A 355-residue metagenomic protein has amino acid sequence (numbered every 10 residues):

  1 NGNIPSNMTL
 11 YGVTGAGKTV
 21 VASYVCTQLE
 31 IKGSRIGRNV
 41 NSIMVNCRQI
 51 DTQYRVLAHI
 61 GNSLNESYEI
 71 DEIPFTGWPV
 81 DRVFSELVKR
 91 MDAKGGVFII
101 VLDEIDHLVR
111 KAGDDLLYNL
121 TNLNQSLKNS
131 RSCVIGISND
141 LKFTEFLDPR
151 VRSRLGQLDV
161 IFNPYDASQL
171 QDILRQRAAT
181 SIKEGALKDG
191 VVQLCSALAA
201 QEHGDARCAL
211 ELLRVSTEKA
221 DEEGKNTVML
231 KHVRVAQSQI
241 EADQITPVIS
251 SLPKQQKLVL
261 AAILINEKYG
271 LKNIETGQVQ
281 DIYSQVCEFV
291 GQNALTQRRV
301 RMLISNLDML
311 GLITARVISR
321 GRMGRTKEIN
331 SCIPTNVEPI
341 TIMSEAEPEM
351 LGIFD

Functional and structural regions predicted by a protein language model:
N1-S6, Q28-I31: A short, basic N-terminal segment
G2-P5, A22, N39, Q49-I173 (+5 more regions): Mid-core helix/loop region of P-loop NTP-binding domains shared across ATPases and GTPases
M8-L10: Hydrophobic anchor at the beta1->P-loop junction of P-loop NTPases
V13-V40: P-loop NTPase Walker A phosphate-binding motif
G156-L158, Q237-V248: Short, Lys/Arg-enriched N-terminal segment that forms or immediately precedes the first helix of a structured domain
K219-A242: Conserved C-terminal helix/linker of AAA+ ATPases
A242-N273: Short alpha-helical segments that sit at the start of domains
N266-D355: Terminal-proximal interaction/regulatory segments of ATP-powered molecular machines
